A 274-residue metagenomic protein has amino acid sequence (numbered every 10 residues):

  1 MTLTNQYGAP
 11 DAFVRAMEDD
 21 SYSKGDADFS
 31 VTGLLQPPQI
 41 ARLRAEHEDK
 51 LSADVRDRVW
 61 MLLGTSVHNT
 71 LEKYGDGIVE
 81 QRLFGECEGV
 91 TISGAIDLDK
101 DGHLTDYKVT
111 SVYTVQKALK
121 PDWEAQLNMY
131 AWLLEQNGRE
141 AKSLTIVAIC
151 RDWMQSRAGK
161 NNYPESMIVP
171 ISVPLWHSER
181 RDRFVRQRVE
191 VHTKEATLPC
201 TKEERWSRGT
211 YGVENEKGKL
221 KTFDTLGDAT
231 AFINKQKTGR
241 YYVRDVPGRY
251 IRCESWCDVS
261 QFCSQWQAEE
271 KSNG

Functional and structural regions predicted by a protein language model:
M1-L104, S111-A125, E135, A148 (+4 more regions): Metal-dependent nuclease catalytic cores that hydrolyze phosphodiester bonds in DNA/RNA, characterized by
T2-G8, E88, L133-G274: Metal-dependent nuclease catalytic regions and adjoining charged, substrate-binding loops involved in nucleic-acid end
L104-D106, F232-I233: Active-site-adjacent bridging/hinge elements
K120-W123, L127, S178, D182: Short, charged, low-complexity patches
